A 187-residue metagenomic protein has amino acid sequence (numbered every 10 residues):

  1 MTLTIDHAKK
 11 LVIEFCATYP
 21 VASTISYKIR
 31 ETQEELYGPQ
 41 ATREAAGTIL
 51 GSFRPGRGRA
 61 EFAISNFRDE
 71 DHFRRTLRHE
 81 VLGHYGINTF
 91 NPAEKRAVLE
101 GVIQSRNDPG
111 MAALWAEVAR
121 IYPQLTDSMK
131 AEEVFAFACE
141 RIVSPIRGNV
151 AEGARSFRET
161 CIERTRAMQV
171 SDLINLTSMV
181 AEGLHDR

Functional and structural regions predicted by a protein language model:
T2-S26: Zn2+-dependent metallopeptidase catalytic core
T4, A8, R74, R78 (+1 more regions): Hydrophobic (often cysteine-bearing) scaffold residues that line and stabilize catalytic clefts of nucleotide/cofactor
I29-S52: Flexible, glycine/threonine-enriched loop-and-boundary segments that flank and lead into catalytic domains of large
R57-R78: Short pre-active-site segment immediately N-terminal to the catalytic Zn-binding motif
R68, N91-P92, I142-S144: Acidic glycine-/aspartate-rich tracts in secreted/extracellular proteins
D71-R75, G86-P123: Post-HEXXH active-site segment of zinc metalloproteases
A116-R187: Pan-zinc metallopeptidase signature
